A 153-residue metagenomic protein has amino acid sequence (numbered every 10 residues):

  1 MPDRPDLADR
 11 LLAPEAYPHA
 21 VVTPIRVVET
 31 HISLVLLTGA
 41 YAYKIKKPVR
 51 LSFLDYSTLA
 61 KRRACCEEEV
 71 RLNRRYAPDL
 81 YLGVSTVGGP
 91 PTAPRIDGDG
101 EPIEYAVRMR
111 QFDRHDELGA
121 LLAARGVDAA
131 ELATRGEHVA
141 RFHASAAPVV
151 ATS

Functional and structural regions predicted by a protein language model:
R4-S153: Conserved ATP-binding subdomain of kinase catalytic cores across diverse folds
